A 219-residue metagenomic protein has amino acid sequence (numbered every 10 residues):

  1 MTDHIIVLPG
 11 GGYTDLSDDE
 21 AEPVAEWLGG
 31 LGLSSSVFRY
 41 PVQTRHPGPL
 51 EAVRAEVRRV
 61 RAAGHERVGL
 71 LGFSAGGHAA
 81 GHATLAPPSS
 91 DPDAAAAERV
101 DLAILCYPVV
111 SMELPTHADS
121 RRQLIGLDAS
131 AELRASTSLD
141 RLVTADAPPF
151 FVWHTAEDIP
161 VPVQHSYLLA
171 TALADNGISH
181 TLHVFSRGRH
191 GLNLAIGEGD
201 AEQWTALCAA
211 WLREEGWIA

Functional and structural regions predicted by a protein language model:
D3-G10: Short beta-strand element of the alpha/beta-hydrolase
H4, G32-S36: A fold-wide structural signal in alpha/beta-hydrolase
L16-D19, P23-V24, S36-R67, E198-A201: Catalytic nucleophile-loop/oxyanion-hole region of alpha/beta-hydrolase and closely related hydrolase-like folds
A55-D119, R134: Primarily recognizes the serine-hydrolase "nucleophile elbow" in alpha/beta-hydrolase and SGNH/GDSL folds
P108-L142, P148: Mobile cap/lid helix-loop segments that gate and shape the active-site cleft of serine hydrolases
D146, F151-H154, D158: Short beta-strand/loop motif that positions the catalytic acidic residue of the alpha/beta-hydrolase fold
I159-L168: Conserved alpha/beta-hydrolase "acid-adjacent" motif
Y167-A219: C-terminal catalytic histidine-bearing segment of alpha/beta-hydrolase fold enzymes
